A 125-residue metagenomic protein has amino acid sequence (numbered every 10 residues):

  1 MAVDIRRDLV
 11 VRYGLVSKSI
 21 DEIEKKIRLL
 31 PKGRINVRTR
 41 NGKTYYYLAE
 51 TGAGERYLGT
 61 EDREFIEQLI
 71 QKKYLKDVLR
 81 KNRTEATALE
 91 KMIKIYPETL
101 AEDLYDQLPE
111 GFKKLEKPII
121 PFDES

Functional and structural regions predicted by a protein language model:
M1-T39: Alpha-helical coiled-coil
M1-V3, I93, P118: Residue-level marker of intrinsically disordered, low-complexity segments enriched for small/polar residues
L9-I23, Q68, K72-L89: Amphipathic alpha-helical coiled-coil segments
E24-I27, P31-R34, R38, E90-I93 (+3 more regions): Coiled-coil heptad-register positions
L30, G42-Y46, I119-D123: Phosphate-binding glycine-rich loops and adjacent basic patches that engage nucleotide phosphates, nucleic-acid
N41-R80, A86: Short, surface-exposed polybasic/aromatic micro-patch for ligand or macromolecular engagement
L104-S125: Solvent-exposed, charged helical/coil patches that constitute nucleic-acid or partner-interaction surfaces
